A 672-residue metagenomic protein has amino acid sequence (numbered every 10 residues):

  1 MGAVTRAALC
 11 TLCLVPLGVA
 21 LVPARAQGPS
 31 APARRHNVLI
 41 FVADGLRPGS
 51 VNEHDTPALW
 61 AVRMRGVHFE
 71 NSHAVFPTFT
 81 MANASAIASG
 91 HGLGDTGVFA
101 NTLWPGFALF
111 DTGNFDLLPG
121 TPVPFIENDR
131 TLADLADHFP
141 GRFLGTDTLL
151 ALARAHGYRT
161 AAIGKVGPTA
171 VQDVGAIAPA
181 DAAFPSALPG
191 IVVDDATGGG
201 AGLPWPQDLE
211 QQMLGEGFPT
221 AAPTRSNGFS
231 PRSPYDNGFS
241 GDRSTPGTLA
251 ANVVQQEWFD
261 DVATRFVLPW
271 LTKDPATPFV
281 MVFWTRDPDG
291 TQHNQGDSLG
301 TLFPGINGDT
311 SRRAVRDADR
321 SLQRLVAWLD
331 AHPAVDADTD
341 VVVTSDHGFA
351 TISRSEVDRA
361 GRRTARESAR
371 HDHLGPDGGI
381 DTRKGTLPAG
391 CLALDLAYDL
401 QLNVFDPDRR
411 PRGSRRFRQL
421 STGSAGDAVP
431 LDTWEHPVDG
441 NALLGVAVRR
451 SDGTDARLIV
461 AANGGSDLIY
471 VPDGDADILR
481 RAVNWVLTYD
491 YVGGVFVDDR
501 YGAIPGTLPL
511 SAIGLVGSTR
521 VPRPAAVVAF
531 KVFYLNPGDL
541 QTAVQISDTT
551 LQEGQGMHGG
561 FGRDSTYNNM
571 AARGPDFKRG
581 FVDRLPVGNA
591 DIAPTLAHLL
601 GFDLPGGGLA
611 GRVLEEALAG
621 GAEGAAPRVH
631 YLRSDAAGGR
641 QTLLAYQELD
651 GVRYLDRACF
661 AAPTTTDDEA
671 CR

Functional and structural regions predicted by a protein language model:
A7-A20: Bacterial N-terminal signal peptides
A33, L249-P275, V280-M281, P288-T339 (+6 more regions): A long, amphipathic alpha-helix that forms part of the scaffold/cap immediately adjacent to metal-dependent active
R35-R47, A61-R63, I87, A153 (+8 more regions): Beta-strand elements within well-structured catalytic alpha/beta cores of enzymes that handle phosphate/sulfate esters
G49-T102, R159-I163: Short, structured active-site-proximal loop/turn typified by the sulfatase FGly-forming signature C/S-X-P-X-R
E70, P77-F79, N101-H138, A151 (+5 more regions): Secreted, luminal/periplasmic, and some membrane-associated catalytic domains that remodel anionic oxygen-ester
G92, V98-S298, I459-P472, I478 (+2 more regions): His/Asp/Glu-rich, glycine-adjacent segments that coordinate divalent cations and/or stabilize oxyanion chemistry on
L93-T96, A161, I177-F229, L302-R320 (+1 more regions): Acidic, His- and aromatic-enriched active-site or binding-groove loops in soluble protein domains that engage sugars
G493-A526, R584, D591, F602-D635: Polar, surface-exposed loop/tail segments that function as active-site lids or cofactor/substrate-recognition elements
